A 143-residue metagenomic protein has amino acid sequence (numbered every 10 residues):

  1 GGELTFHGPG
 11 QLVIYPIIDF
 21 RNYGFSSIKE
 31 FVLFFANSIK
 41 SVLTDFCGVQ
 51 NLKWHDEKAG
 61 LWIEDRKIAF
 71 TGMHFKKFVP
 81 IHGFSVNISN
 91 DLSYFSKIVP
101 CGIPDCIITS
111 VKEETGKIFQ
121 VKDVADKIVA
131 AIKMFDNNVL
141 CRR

Functional and structural regions predicted by a protein language model:
G1, F6-P9, P16-R143: Catalytic beta-strand/loop module used to bind and position nucleotide/cofactor moieties in cofactor-attachment
